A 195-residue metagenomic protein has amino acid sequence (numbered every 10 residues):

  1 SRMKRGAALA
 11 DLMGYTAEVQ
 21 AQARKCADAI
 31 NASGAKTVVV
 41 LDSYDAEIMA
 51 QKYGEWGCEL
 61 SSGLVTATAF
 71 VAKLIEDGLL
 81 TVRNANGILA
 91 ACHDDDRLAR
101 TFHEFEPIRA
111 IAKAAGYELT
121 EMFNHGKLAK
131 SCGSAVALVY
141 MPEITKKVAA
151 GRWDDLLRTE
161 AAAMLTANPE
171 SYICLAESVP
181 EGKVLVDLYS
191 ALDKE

Functional and structural regions predicted by a protein language model:
S1-E195: Iron-sulfur cluster-binding electron-transfer modules in prokaryotic oxidoreductases
